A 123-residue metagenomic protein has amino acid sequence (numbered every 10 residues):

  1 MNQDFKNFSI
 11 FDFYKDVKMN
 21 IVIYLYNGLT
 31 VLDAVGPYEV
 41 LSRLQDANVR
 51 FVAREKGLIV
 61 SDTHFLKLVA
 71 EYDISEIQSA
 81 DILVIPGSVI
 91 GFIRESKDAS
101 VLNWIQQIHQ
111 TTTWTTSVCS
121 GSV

Functional and structural regions predicted by a protein language model:
F5-T115: Extended, subdomain-level signal for the structured scaffold at the beginning of enzyme domains
V118-V123: Short, intrinsically disordered, charge-balanced linker/junction segments flanking boundaries in proteins
